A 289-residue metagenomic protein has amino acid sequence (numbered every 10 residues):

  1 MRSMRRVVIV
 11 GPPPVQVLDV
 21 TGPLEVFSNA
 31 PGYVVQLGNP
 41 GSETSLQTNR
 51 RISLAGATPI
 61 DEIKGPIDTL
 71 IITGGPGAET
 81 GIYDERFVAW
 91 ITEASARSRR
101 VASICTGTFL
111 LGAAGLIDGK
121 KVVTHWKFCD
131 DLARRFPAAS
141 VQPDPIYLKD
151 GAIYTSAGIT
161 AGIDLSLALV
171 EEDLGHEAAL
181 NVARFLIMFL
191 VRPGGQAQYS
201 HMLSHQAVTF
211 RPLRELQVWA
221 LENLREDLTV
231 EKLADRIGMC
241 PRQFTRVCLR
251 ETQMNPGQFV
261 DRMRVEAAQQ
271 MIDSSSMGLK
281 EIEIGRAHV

Functional and structural regions predicted by a protein language model:
M1-V101, F109-A113, P143, E171 (+2 more regions): Extended, subdomain-level signal for the structured scaffold at the beginning of enzyme domains
R6-I9, K121, A152: Residues that mark the start of a beta-strand
R50-L54, P137, S156: Short, surface-exposed amphipathic charged segments that create phosphate/polyanion-binding patches used for binding
V101-A102, V122: A short beta-strand/loop micro-motif in the catalytic core of glycosyltransferases that engages the nucleotide-sugar
D118-I146, N181-V182, L186: A conserved active-site-flanking secondary-structure segment within enzyme catalytic domains
P145-F185: Conserved anion/nucleotide-ligand pocket segment
